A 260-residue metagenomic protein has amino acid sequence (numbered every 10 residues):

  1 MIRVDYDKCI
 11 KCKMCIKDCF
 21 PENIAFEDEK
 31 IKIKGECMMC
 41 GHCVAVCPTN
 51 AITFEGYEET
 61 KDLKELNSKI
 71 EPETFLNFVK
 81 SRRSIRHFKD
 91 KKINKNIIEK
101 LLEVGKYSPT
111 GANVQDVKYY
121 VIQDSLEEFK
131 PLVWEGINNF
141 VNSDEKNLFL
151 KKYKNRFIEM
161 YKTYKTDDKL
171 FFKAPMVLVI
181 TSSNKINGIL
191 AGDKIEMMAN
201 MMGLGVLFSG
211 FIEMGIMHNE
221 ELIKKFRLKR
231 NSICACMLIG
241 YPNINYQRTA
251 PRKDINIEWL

Functional and structural regions predicted by a protein language model:
M1-L260: Acidic, surface-exposed loops and disordered segments
